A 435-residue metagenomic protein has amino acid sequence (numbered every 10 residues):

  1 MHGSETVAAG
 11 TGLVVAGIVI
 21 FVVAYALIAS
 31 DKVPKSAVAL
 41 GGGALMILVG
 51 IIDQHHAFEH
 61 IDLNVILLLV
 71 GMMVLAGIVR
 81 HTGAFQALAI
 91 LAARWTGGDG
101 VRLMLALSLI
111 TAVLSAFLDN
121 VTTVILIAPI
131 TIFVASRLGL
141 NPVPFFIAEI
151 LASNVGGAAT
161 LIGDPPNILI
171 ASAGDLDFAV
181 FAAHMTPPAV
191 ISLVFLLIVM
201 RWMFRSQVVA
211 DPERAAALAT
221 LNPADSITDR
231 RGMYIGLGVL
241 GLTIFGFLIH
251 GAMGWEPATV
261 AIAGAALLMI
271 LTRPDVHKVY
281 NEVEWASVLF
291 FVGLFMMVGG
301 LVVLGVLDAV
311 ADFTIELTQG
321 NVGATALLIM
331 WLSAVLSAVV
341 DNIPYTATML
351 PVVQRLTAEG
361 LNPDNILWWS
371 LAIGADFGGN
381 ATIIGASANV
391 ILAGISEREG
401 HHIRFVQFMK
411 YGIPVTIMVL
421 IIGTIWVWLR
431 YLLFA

Functional and structural regions predicted by a protein language model:
M1-V19, A87-I90, R94-G97, W202-L240 (+3 more regions): Intrinsically disordered, low-complexity non-transmembrane regions of multi-pass membrane transporters
E5-V19, I61-V74, A116-V124, T160 (+6 more regions): Structural signature of hydrophobic alpha-helical transmembrane segments
V15-V19, S36-G41, V101-L109, T123 (+10 more regions): Hydrophobic alpha-helical transmembrane segments
V23-K32, I110-D119, I150-I162, I249-A252 (+2 more regions): Transmembrane alpha-helix interface/packing and boundary motifs in multi-pass membrane proteins, characterized by
V23-L40, R230, Y234, L242-I262 (+1 more regions): Flexible hinge motifs at transmembrane-helix junctions and intramembrane kinks/re-entrant loops in multi-pass membrane
H55-V143, W285-E359: Membrane-embedded alpha-helical segments and adjacent helix-loop junctions characteristic of multi-pass solute
Q86-A89, T122-F133, F146-I147, A159-G174 (+5 more regions): Re-entrant/interfacial helical elements at transmembrane boundaries that shape and gate the permeation pathway
R137-V143, I147, A159-T160, A179-R231 (+1 more regions): Juxtamembrane and boundary regions of transmembrane helices in multi-pass small-molecule transporters and channels
